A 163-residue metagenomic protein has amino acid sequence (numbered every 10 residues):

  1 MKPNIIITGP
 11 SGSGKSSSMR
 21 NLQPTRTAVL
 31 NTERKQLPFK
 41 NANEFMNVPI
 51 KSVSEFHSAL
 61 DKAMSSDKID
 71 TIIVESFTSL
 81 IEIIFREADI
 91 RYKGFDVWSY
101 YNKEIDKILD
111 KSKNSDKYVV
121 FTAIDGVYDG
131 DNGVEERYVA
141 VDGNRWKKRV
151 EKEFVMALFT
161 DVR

Functional and structural regions predicted by a protein language model:
M1-V74, T78-S79: Conserved P-loop
L37-K40, L80-I84, Y128-E135: Switch/connector loops and helix/strand junctions flanking conserved nucleotide-binding motifs in nucleotide-processing
K62-D67, K111-S115, E151: Conserved catalytic network of the ASCE P-loop NTPase/AAA+ motor domain
K68-T71, S115-F121: Loop/turn-to-beta-strand initiation segments
I69-Y101: A glycine-rich, hydrophobic loop/mini-helix early in the fold
A88-I108, V134-R145: Substrate-gripping "pore-loop 1 plus following alpha2 helix"
K103-N114, V127-Y128: Conserved P-loop NTPase motor cores
Y118-R163: Phosphate-binding/switch region of NTP-binding enzymes
